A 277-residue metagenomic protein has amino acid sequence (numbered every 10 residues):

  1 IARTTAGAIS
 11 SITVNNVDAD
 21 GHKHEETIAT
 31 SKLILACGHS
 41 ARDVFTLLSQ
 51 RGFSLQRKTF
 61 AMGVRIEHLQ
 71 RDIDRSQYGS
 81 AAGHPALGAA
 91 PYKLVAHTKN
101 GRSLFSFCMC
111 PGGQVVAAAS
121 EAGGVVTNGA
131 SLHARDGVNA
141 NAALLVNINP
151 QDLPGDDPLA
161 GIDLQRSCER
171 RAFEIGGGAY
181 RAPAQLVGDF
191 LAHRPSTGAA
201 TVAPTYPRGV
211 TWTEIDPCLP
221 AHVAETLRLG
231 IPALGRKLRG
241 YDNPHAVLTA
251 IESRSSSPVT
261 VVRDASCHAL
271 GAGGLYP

Functional and structural regions predicted by a protein language model:
I1-P277: Residues forming the flavin
